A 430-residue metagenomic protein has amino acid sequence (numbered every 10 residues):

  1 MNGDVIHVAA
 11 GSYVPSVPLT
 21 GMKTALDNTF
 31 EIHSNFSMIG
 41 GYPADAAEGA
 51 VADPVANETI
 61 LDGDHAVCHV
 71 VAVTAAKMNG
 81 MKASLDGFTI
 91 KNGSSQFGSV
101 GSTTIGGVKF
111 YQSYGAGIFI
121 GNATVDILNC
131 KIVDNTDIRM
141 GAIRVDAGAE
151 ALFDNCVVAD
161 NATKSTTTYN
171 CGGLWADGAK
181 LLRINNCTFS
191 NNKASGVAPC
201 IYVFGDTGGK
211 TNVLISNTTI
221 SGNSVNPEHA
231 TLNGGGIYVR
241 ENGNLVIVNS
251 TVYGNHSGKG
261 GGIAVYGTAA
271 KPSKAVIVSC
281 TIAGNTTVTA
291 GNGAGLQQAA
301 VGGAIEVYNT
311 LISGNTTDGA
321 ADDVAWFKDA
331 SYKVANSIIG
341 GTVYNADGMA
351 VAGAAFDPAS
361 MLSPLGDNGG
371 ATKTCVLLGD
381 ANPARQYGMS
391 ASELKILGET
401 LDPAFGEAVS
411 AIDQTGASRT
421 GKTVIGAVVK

Functional and structural regions predicted by a protein language model:
G3-V5, A9-A10, S16-S37, A47-P54 (+7 more regions): Predominantly extracellular beta-rich ligand-binding scaffolds that present long acidic/polar faces for carbohydrate
A9-G11, G41-Y42, D64: Active-site-proximal beta-strand/loop segments in catalytic clefts of secreted hydrolases
S16-S37, A46-G87, K91-T124, I138 (+7 more regions): Extracellular beta-strand-rich solenoid/capping regions of secreted or surface-exposed proteins that bind or remodel
H65-A75, G348-K430: C-terminal accessory segments
G98-Q112, S165-T166, D206-G209, N226-A230 (+2 more regions): Intrinsically disordered, low-complexity Ser/Thr- and acidic-rich flexible linkers and loops, especially at boundaries
A162-T163, G172-W175, F189: Solenoidal tandem-repeat scaffolds enriched in leucines and small polar residues
